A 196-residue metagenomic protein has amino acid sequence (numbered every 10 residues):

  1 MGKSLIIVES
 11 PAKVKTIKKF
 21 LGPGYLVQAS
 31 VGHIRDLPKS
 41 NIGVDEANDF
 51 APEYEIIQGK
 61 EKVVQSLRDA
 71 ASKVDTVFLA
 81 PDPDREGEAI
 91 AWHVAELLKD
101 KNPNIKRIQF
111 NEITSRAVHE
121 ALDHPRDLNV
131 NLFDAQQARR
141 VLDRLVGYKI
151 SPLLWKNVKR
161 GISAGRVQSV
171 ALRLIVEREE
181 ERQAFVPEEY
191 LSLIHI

Functional and structural regions predicted by a protein language model:
M1, A29, P152, E177-R178 (+1 more regions): Accessory interaction regions appended to the cores of large information-processing enzymes
M1-Q137, V170: Intrinsically disordered, low-complexity regulatory segments
G2, L142-G161: Glycine-rich loop/turn
P103, L128-L132, I150-K156, E179-F185: Active-site phosphate-binding and catalytic loops of NTP-dependent enzymes
N111, A135, A164-G165, V186: Active-site-proximal structural scaffolding
A138-I150, V167, E188: Core structural elements
G161-Q183: Extended, Lys/Arg-enriched charged tracts that mediate electrostatic binding to polyanionic substrates
I194-I196: Conserved small/polar residues in nucleotide/adenosyl-binding loops
